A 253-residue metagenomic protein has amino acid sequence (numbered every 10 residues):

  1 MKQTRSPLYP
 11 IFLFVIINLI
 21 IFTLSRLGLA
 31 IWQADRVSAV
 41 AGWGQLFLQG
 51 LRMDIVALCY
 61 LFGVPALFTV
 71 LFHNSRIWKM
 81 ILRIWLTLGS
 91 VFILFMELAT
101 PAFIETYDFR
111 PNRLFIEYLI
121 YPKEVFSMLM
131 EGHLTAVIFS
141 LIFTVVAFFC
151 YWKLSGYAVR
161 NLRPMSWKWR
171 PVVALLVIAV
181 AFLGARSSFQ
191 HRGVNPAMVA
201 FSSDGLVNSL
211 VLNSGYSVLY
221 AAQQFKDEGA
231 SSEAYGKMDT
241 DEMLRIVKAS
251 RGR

Functional and structural regions predicted by a protein language model:
K2-D227: Transmembrane and membrane-interface helices of multi-pass, inner-membrane envelope-modifying transferases
V211-R253: Membrane/wall-proximal cationic-aromatic binding patches
